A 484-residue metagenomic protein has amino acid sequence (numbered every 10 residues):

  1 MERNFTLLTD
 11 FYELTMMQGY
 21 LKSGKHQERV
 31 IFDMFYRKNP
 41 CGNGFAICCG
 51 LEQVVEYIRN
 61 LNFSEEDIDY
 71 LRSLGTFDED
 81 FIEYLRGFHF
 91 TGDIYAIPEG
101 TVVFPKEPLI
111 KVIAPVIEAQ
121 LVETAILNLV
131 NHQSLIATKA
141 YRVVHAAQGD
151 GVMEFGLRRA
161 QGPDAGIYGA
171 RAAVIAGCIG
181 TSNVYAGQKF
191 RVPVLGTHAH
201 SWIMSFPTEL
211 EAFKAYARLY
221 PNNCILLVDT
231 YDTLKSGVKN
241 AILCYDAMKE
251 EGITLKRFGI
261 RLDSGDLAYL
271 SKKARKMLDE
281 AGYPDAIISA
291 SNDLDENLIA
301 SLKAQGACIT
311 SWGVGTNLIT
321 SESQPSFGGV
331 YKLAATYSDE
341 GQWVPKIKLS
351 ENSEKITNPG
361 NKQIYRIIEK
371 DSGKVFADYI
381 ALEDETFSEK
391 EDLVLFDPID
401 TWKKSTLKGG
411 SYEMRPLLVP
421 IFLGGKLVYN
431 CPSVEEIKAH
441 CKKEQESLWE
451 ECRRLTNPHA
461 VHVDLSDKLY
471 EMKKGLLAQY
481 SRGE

Functional and structural regions predicted by a protein language model:
M1-E28, C41-N43, A286, L294-E484: Gly/Ser/Thr/Ala-enriched C-terminal appendages of enzymes
M1-R29, K38-P40, T76-F77, I82-T91 (+7 more regions): Buried, small/hydrophobic-residue-enriched core segments of structured protein domains
V30-R86: N-terminal, Lys/Arg-enriched amphipathic/low-complexity engagement segments that precede the first folded domain
I31-D33, T91, V152, V330 (+1 more regions): A residue-level signal for beta-strand positions that form part of recognition/binding surfaces within mature
E56-L61, A96-E99, V103: An N-terminal, globular interaction/scaffold subdomain
D69-Y70, T138-R142, G156, R453-A460: Short coil/turn segments at secondary-structure boundaries
I94-G100, M414-L417: Short acidic, Pro/Gly- and aromatic-enriched capping/linker segments at domain boundaries
L195, I260, I288, T310-W312: Hydrophobic residues within beta-strands of alpha/beta enzymes
